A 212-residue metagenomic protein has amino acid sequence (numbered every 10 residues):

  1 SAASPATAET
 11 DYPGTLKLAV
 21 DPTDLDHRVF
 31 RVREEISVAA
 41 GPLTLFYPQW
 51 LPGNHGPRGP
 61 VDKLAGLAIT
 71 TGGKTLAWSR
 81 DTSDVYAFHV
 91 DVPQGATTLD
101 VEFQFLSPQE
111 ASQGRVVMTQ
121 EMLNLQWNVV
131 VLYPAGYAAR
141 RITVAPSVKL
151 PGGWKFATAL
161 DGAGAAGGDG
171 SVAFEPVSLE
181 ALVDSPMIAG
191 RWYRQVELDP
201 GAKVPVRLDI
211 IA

Functional and structural regions predicted by a protein language model:
S4-W50: Early extracytoplasmic/domain-onset interaction patches
T23, E35, P52, P57-A212: Non-catalytic architectural context of zinc metalloproteases
